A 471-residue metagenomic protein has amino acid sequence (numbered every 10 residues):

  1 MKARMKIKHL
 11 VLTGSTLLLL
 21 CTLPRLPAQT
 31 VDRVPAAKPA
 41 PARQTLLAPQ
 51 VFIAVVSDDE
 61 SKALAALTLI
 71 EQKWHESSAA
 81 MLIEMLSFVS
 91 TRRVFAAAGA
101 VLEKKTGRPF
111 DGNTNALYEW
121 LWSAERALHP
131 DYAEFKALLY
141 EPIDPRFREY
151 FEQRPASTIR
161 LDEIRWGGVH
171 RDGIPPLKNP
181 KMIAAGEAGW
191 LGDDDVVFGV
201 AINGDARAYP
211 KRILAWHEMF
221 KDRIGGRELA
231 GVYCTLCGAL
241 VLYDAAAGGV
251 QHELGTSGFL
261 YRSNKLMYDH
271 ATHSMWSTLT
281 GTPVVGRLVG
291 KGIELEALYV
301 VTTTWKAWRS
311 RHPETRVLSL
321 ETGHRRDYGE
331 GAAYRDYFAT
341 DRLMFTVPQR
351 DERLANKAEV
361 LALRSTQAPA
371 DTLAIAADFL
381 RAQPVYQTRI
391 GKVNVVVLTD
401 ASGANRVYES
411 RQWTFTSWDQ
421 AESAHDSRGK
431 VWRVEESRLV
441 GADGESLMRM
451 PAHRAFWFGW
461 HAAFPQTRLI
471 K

Functional and structural regions predicted by a protein language model:
K2-G14: Bacterial N-terminal signal peptides that target proteins for export
T13-T22: Bacterial N-terminal signal peptides
A28-T30: Boundary at the C-terminal end of the N-terminal hydrophobic targeting segment
D32-A36, K62-I70, G99: Boundary/linker elements of alpha-helical solenoid repeat scaffolds
R33, K38-A54, H75-S87, F110-Y118: Amphipathic alpha-helical scaffolding segments comprising HEAT/armadillo-like alpha-solenoid repeats
I53-S61, S87-R93, S123: Short coil turns that connect the paired helices of HEAT/ARM alpha-solenoid repeats
E60-L64, A79, V94-F95, G99 (+1 more regions): Residue-level detector of extended alpha-helical repeat arrays and alpha-solenoid scaffolds
I83-F88, A100, K104-K471: Mid-to-C-terminal functional-domain signal that highlights helix-capping/loop sites within ligand-binding modules
